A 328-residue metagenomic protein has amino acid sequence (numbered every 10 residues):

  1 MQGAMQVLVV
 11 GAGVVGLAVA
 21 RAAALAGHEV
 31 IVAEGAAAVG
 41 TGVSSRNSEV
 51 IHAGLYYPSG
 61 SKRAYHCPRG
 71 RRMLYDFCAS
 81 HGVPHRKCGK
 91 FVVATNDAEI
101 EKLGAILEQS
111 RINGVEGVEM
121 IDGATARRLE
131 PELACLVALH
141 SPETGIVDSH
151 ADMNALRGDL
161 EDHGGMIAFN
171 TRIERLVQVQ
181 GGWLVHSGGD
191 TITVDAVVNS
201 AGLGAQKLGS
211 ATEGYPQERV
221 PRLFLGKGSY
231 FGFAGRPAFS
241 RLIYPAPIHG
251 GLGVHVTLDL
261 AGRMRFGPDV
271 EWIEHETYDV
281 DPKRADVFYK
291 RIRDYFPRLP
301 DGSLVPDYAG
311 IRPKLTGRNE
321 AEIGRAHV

Functional and structural regions predicted by a protein language model:
M5-V32: N-terminal Rossmann-like FAD-binding beta1-loop-alpha1 element of flavoenzymes
V15, A38, G204: Conserved Rossmann-like nucleotide-cofactor binding loop
A22, I51, G82-R86, T191 (+2 more regions): Active-site substrate-recognition segment that forms the wall of the catalytic cavity or substrate channel
L25-R46: Glycine-rich FAD pyrophosphate-binding loop
E49-T125, L129, C135, G253: Dinucleotide-binding Rossmann-like beta1-alpha1 core, especially the glycine-rich loop that anchors the ADP
P58-R69, V93-K102, H140-G158, A168 (+1 more regions): Short beta-strand to alpha-helix junction loop
L139-A196: Helical element adjacent to the flavin cofactor pocket in flavoenzyme catalytic cores
